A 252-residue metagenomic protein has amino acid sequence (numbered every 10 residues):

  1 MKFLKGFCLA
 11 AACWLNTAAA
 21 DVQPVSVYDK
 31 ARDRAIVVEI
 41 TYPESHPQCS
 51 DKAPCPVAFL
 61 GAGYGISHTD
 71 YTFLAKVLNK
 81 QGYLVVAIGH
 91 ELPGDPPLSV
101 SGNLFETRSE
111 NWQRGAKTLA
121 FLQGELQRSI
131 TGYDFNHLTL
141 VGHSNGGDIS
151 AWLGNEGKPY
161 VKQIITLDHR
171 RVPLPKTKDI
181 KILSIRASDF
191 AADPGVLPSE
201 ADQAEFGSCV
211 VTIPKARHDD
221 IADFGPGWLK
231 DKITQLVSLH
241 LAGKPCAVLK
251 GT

Functional and structural regions predicted by a protein language model:
K2-L9: Sec-dependent signal peptide recognition, specifically the positively charged N-region followed immediately by
V27-Y133: Serine-hydrolase catalytic machinery in alpha/beta-hydrolase-like enzymes
Q123-K178: Primarily recognizes the serine-hydrolase "nucleophile elbow" in alpha/beta-hydrolase and SGNH/GDSL folds
L183-R186: Short beta-strand/loop motif that positions the catalytic acidic residue of the alpha/beta-hydrolase fold
A191-L197: Conserved alpha/beta-hydrolase "acid-adjacent" motif
A216-G227: Catalytic histidine-centered segment of alpha/beta-hydrolase-like enzymes
G225-T252: Catalytic active-site module of serine/aspartate enzymes centered on a nucleophile-bearing elbow/loop
